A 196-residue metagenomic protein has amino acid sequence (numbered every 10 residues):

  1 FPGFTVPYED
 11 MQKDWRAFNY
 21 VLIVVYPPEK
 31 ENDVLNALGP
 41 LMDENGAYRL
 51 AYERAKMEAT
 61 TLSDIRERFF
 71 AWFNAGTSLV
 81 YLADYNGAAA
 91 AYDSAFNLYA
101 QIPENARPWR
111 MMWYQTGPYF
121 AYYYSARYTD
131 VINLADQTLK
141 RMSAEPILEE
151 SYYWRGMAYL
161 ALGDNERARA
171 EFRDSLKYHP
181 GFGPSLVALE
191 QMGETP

Functional and structural regions predicted by a protein language model:
F1-L82, N86-G87, D93-L98: Noncatalytic regulatory segments and standalone regulatory/sensor domains
Y81-Y85, Y99-W154: Alpha-helical adaptor scaffolds
